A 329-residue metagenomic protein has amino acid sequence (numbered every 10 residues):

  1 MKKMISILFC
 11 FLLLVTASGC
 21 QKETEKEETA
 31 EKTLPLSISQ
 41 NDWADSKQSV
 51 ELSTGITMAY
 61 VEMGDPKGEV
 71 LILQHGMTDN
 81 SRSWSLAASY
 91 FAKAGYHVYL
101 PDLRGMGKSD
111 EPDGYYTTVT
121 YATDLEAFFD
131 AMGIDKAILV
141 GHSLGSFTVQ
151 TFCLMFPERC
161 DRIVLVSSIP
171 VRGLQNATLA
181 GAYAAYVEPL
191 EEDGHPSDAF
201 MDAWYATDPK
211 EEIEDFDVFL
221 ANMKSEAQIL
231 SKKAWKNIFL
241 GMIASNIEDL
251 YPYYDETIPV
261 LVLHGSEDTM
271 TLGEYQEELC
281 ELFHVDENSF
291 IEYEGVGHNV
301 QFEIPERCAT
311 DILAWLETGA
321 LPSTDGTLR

Functional and structural regions predicted by a protein language model:
F9, C20-E69, K93-Y96, D135 (+1 more regions): Alpha/beta-hydrolase fold catalytic core
S53, L100-V140, L144: Active-site loop/oxyanion-hole signature of alpha/beta-hydrolase fold enzymes
I56-K108: Conserved HGGG/HGGXW glycine-rich cap/lid loop of the alpha/beta-hydrolase fold
S146-P157, I163: Short glycine-enriched nucleophile-adjacent loop and the immediately C-terminal alpha-helix near the catalytic center
L154, I163-D193: Flexible "cap/lid" loop of the alpha/beta hydrolase fold
L174-G181, G194-Y254: Conserved alpha/beta-hydrolase catalytic His-Asp/Glu region
Y254, V260-V296: Conserved loop-alpha-helix segment in the C-terminal half of the alpha/beta-hydrolase fold that carries the catalytic
V296-P305, A309: Catalytic histidine-centered segment of alpha/beta-hydrolase-like enzymes
